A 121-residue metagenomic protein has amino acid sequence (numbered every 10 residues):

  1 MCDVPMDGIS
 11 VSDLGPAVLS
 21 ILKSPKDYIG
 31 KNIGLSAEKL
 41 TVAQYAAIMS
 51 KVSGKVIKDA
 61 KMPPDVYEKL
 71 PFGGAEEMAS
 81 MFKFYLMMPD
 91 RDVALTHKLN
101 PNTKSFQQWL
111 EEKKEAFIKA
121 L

Functional and structural regions predicted by a protein language model:
M1-I9, S20: A conserved pocket-lining segment of Rossmann-fold NAD(P)-dependent short-chain dehydrogenase/reductase
M1-V4, N32-L40, K98-N100: Glycine-rich Rossmann NAD(P)(H)-binding loop
L14, L35, Y45, F106-W109: Non-catalytic, hydrophobic alpha-helical segments
V18, L22, M49, F106 (+1 more regions): Hydrophobic "lid"/C-terminal helical patch of Rossmann-like NAD(P)-dependent dehydrogenase/epimerase domains
I21-K31: Glycine/proline-rich active-site loop of Rossmann-fold NAD(P)-dependent oxidoreductases
I33-G34, V42, A46-M88: Terminal hydrophobic/aromatic helix or amphipathic segment near a protein terminus
L99-L121: Amphipathic terminal alpha-helices
